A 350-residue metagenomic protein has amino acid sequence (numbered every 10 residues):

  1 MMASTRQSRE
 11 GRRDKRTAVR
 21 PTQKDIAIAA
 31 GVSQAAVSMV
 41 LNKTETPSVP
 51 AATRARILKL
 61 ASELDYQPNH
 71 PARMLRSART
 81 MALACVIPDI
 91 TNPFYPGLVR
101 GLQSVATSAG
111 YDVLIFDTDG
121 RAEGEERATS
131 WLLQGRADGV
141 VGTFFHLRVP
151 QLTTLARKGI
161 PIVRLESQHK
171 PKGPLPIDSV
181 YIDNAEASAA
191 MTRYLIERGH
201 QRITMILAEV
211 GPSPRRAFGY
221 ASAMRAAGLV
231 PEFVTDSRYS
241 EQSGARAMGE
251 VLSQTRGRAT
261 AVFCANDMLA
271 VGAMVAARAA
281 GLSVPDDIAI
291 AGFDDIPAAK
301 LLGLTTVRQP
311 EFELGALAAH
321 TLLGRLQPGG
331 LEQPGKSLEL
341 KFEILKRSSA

Functional and structural regions predicted by a protein language model:
M1-A78: N-terminal helix-turn-helix DNA-binding module of bacterial transcription factors
M1-Q7, R12-A18, A78-R193, E197 (+2 more regions): Alpha-helical recognition/docking segments in bacterial nutrient-uptake and carbohydrate-utilization systems
Q7, I177, S253-A350: Flexible loop/turn connectors
A29, Q34-M39, R76-I90, Y194 (+1 more regions): Short beta-strand segments enriched in small/hydrophobic residues
H70, P88-G97, F116-G124, D178-A190 (+5 more regions): Hinge/beta->alpha junction and helix N-cap segments in small-molecule ligand-binding domains
S108-A109, K158, M224-V230, Q254-G257 (+1 more regions): Short helix-capping segments at alpha-helix termini
R136-F144, R202-L207, V234-T235, T255-N266 (+1 more regions): Periplasmic-binding protein-like
